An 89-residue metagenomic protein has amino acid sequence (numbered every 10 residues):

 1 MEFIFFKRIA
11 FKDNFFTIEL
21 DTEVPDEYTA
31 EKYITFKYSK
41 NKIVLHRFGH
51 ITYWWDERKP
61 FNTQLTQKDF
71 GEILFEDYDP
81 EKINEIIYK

Functional and structural regions predicted by a protein language model:
M1-D13: Surface-exposed acidic loop/strand-edge motifs in secreted or periplasmic proteins that form small linear binding
F11-K89: Acidic, small-residue rich beta-repeat scaffolds with periodic aromatic anchors
